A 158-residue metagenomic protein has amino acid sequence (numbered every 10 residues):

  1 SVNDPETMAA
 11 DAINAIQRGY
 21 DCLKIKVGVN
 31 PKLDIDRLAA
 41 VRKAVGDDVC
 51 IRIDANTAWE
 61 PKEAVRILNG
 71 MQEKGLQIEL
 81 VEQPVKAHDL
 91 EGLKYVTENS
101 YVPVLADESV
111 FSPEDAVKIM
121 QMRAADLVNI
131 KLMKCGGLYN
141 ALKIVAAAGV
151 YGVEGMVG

Functional and structural regions predicted by a protein language model:
S1-A10, N14, P31, I35: Active-site beta->alpha loop and helix N-cap motifs at the rims of alpha/beta catalytic domains
N14-K26: Catalytic domains of carbohydrate-active enzymes, especially glycoside hydrolases
I25-G158: Catalytic core of soluble alpha/beta enzymes
